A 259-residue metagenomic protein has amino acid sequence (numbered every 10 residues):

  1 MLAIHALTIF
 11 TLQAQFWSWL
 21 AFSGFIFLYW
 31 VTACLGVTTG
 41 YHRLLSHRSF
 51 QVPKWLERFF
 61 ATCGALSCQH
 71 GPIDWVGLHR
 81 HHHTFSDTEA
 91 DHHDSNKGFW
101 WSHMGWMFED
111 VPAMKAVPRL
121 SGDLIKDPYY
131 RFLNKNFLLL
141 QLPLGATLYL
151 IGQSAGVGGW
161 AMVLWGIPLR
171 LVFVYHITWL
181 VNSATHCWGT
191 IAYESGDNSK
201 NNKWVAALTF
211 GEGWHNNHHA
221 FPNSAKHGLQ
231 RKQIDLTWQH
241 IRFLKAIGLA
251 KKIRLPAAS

Functional and structural regions predicted by a protein language model:
M1-L180, W214, S224-S259: Non-catalytic, topology-defining segments of multipass membrane proteins
C63, G122-Y129, W188-W214, A220-F221: Active-site-proximal inter-transmembrane loops
W160, L164-T209: Alpha-helical transmembrane anchor segments
